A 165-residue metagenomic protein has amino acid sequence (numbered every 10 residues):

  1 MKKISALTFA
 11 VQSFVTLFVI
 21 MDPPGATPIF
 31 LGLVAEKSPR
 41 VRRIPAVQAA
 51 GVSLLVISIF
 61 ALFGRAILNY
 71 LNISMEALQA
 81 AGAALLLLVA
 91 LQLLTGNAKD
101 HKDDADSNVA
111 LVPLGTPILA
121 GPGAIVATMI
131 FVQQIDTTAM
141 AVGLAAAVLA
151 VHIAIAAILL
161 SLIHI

Functional and structural regions predicted by a protein language model:
M1-I20, G96-G115: Small-residue-enriched transmembrane helix starts and helix-helix packing motifs in multi-pass inner-membrane proteins
K2-F14, N69-Q79, D136-A146: Interfacial loop-to-helix junctions that mark the boundaries of transmembrane helices in multi-pass membrane
F9-V56: Juxtamembrane transmembrane-helix termini in multi-pass membrane transport proteins
F18, T27-V34, N97, V112-P117 (+1 more regions): Generic transmembrane alpha-helix signature in multi-pass membrane proteins, especially transporters/channels
G32-I44, A105-D106, F131-A139: Juxtamembrane helix-boundary/capping and inter-helix hinge elements in multi-pass membrane proteins
R43-L93: Membrane helix-loop-helix hairpins that form the core translocation module of multi-pass transporters
G51-F60, N108-I125: Small-residue-rich segments of transmembrane alpha-helices in multi-pass membrane proteins, especially helix faces
I163-I165: Conserved small/polar residues in nucleotide/adenosyl-binding loops
